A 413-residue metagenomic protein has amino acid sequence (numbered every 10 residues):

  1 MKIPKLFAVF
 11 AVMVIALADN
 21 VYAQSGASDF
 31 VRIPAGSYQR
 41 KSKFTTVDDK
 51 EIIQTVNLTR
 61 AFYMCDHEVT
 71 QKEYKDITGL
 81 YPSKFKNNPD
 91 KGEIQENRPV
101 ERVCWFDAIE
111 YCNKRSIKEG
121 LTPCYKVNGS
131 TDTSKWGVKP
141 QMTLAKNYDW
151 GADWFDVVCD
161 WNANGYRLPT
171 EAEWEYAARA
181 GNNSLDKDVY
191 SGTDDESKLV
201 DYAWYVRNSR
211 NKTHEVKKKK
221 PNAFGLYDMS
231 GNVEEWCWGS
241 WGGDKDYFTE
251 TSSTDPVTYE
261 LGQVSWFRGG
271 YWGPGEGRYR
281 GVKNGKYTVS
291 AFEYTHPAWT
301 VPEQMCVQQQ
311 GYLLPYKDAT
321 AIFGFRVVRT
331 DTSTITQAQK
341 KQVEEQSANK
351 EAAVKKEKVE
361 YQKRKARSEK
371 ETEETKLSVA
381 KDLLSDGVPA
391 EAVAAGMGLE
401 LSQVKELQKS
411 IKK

Functional and structural regions predicted by a protein language model:
M1-A8: Bacterial N-terminal signal peptides that target proteins for export
V14-Y22: C-terminal segment of classical bacterial N-terminal signal peptides
Q24-P34, Q39-R40, A163-Y166: GGW-centered surface loops in extracellular recognition modules
S42-T45, L58-T193, D201, S240-G243 (+2 more regions): Active-site microenvironments of metalloenzymes and redox enzymes
D49-Q54, N182-N183, D188, S209-K212 (+1 more regions): Surface-exposed recognition segments
D149-W161, V200-S230, V257-T258: Short, well-ordered junction/capping motifs at the entry into regular secondary structure
E345-K370: Long, low-complexity, compositionally biased polyampholytic IDRs enriched for Lys/Glu and Gln/Arg
Q362, K370-K413: Elongated, amphipathic alpha-helical interaction scaffolds
